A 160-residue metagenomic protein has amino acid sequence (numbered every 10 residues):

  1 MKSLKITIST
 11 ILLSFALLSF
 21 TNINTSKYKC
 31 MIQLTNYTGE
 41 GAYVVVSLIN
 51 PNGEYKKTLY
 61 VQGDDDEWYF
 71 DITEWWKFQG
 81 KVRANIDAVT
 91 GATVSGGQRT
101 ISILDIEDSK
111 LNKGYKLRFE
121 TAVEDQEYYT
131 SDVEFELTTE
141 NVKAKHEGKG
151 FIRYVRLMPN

Functional and structural regions predicted by a protein language model:
M1-S26: Bacterial Sec-dependent N-terminal signal peptides
I23-T25, G39-G41, E54, G97: Short, surface-exposed loop/turn motifs at beta-strand boundaries within globular domains
K27-T38: Short amphipathic, basic-aromatic surface patches that mediate peripheral association with negatively charged
L34-N36, N50, D108, V123-D125: Beta-strand elements of well-folded, non-transmembrane domains
Y37-E40, L111: A short beta-turn/strand-edge loop motif at beta-sheet boundaries
V45-I49, R118-E120: Beta-strand signatures of extracellular beta-sandwich domains
P51-G114: Structured domain cores in non-transmembrane regions
I106, N112-N160: Glycine-rich, aromatic-bearing surface loops/beta-hairpins
